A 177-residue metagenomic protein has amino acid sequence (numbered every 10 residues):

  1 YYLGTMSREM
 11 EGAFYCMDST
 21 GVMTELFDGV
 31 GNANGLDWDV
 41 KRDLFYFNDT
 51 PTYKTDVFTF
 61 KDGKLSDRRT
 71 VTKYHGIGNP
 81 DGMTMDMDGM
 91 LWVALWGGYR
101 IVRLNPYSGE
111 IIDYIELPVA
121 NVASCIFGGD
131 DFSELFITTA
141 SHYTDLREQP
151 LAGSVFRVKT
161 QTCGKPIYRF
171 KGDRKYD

Functional and structural regions predicted by a protein language model:
Y1-T5, M10-A13, M23-F45, Y74-L91 (+3 more regions): Beta-rich, blade/repeat-based domains predominating in secreted/periplasmic proteins but also intracellular
M6-G12, T50-Y53, W96-G97, L146-L151: Short, solvent-exposed loop/turn segments at conserved positions within beta-propeller repeat blades
G12-Y15, K54-D56, R100-V102, S154-F156: A short loop-to-beta-strand structural motif that recurs across blades of beta-propeller domains
C16-S19, V102-D113, I126-G129, L135 (+1 more regions): Flexible "stalk/tail and boundary" regions
M17-G21, T59-K64, N105-G109, K159-Q161: Short loop/turn segments that connect beta-strands within beta-propeller blades
G21-D28, D67-K73, E110-I115: A short beta-strand motif characteristic of beta-propeller blades
D37-R69: Glycine- and Gly-Pro-enriched alpha-helical subdomains that act as flexible, kink-prone "lid/hinge" or packing modules
I126-D177: Blade-level signature of beta-propeller repeat domains, shared across WD40, Kelch, NHL, RCC1 and BNR/Asp-box propellers
